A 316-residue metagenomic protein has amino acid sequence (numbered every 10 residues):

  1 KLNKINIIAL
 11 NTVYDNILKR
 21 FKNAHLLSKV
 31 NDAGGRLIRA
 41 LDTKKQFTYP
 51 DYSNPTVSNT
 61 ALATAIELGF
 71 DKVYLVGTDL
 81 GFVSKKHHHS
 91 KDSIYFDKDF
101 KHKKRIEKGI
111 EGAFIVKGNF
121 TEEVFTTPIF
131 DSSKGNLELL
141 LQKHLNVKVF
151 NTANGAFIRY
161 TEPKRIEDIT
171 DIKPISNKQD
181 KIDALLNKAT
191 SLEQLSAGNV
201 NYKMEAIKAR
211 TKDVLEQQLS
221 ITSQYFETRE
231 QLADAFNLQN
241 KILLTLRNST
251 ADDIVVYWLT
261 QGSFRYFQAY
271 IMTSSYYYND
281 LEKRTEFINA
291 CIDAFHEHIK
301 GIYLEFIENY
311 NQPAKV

Functional and structural regions predicted by a protein language model:
K1, L18-K22, L37-L41, T78 (+2 more regions): Short acidic, glycine/serine/threonine-rich loops at helix termini
K1-T60, T64-L68, L141, Y225 (+2 more regions): Acidic/Gly/His-enriched mid-domain segments of enzyme catalytic cores or analogous surface patches that mediate
L2-N6, L27-S28, K91-I110, D168-K178: Acidic, Ser/Thr-rich peripheral helices and adjacent loops at domain boundaries
T12-V13, T78-G81, N154: An acidic- and aromatic-residue-enriched active-site/binding cleft used to recognize and process polar
N54-P55, K104-F157: Polyanion-binding loop/helix "lid" in catalytic or ligand-binding cores
D71: Short acidic/polar active-site loop segments enriched in Thr and Asp
K143-V316: Long, compositionally biased charged/polar accessory segments in the mid-to-C-terminal portions of proteins
